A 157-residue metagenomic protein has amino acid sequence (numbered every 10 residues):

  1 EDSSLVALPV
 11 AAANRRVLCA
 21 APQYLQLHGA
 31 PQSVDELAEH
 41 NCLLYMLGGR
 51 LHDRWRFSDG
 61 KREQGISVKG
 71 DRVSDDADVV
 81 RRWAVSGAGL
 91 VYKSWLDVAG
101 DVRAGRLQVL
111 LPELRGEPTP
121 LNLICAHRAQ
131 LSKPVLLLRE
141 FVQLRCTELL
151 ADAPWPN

Functional and structural regions predicted by a protein language model:
E1-S74: Acidic, Gly/Pro-rich loop/turn segments at junctions of secondary structure
A7-A11, A104-G116: Short beta-strand->loop
L8, D35, R81-R82, L136: Alpha-helical segments flanking ligand/cofactor-binding loops in enzyme cores
A20-P22, K93-L96: Beta->alpha turn/N-cap motifs
L37, R82-G87, V102: Hydrophobic residues within well-ordered alpha-helices
V79-R81, V98: Short, hydrophobic alpha-helical packing/hinge segments within bilobed ligand-binding/sensory domains
G89-K93, V109-L110: Paired acidic/hydrophobic, glycine-rich loop segments that form the ligand-binding mouth/hinge of periplasmic-binding
W95-A104, L114-N157: C-terminal effector-binding regulatory domain of bacterial HTH transcription factors
